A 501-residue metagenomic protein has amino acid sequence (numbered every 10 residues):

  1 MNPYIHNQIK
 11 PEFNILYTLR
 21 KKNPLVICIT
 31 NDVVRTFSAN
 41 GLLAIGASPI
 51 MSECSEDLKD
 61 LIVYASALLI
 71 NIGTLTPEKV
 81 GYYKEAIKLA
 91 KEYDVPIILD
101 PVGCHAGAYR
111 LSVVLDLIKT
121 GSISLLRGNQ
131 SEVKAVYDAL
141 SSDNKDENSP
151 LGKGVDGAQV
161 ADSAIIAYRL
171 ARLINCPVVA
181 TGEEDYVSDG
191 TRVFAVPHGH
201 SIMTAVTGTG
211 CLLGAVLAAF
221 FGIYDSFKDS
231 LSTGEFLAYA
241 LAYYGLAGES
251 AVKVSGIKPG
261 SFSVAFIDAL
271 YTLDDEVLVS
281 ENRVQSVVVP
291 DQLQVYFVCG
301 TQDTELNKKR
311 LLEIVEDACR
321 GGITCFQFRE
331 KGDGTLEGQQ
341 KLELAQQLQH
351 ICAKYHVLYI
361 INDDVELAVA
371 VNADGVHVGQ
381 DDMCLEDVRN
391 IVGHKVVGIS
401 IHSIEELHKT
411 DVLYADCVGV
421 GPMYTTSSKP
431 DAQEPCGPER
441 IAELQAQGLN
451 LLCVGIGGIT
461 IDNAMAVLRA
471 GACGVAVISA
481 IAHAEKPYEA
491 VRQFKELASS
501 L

Functional and structural regions predicted by a protein language model:
N2-R127, S131, D138-S141, K153-L173 (+3 more regions): Ribokinase/PfkB-type carbohydrate-kinase core domain
N7-K10, G245-V289, L497: Charged C-terminal helix
R20-L25, G190-M203: Glycine/charged-rich beta-loop-alpha catalytic/anionic-binding loops adjacent to active sites
R20-S38, L43-P49, E56, V289-G375 (+8 more regions): Conserved N-terminal beta1-alpha1 strand-loop-helix module at the mouth
A108-V193, Q340-A415: Conserved phosphate/ATP/ADP-binding segment of small-molecule kinases
H200-L217, T233-G234, P259, I456-G457: Short glycine/threonine-rich catalytic loop with a Thr-x-Gly-x-Asp
V216-D268, A470, S479: Conserved post-catalytic alpha-helical subdomain immediately downstream of the catalytic base and nucleotide-binding
